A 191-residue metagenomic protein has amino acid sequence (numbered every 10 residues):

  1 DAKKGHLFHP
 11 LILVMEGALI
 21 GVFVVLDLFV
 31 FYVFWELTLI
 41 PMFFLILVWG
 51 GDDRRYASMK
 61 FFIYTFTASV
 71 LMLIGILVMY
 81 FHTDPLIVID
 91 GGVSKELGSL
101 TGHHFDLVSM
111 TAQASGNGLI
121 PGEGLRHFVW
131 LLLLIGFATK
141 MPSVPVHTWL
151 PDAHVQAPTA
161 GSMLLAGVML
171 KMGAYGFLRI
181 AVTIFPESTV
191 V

Functional and structural regions predicted by a protein language model:
D1-V70, H154, P158, G167-V168 (+1 more regions): Internal transmembrane alpha-helices of multipass membrane proteins
L7, L28-V30, F43, Y80 (+3 more regions): Intrinsic disorder/low-structure terminal segments
V24, F62, W130-F137, L164: Hydrophobic alpha-helical transmembrane segments of multi-pass small-molecule transporters/permeases
T38-L39, S143, A174: Short active-site segment of divalent metal-dependent hydrolases/proteases that encodes the spacing between
L71-H147, F177-V191: Juxtamembrane/interfacial segments at transmembrane-helix boundaries in multi-pass membrane proteins
G161: Gly/Pro- and small hydrophobic-enriched strand-loop and loop-to-helix capping segments that sit at the rims
